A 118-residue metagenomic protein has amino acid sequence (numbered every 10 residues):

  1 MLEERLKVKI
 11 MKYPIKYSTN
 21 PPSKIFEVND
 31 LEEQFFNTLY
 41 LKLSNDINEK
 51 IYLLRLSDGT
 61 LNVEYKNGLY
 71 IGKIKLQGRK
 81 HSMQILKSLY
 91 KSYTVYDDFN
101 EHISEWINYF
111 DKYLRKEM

Functional and structural regions predicted by a protein language model:
M1-D97, S104: Polyanion-binding interface signature
H102-M118: Helix-rich interaction surfaces within compact, conserved domain-sized segments that mediate assembly or partner
